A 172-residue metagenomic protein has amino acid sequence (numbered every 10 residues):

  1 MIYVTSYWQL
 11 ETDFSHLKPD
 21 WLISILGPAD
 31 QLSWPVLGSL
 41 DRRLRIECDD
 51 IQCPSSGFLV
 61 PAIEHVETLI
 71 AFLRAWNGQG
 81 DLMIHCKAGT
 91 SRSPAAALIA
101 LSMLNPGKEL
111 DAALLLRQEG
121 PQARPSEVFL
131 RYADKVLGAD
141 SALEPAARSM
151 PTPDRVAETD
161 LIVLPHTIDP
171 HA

Functional and structural regions predicted by a protein language model:
M1-G38: Glycine-rich, flexible N-terminal cofactor/catalytic loop recognition
Y3, R42-D50, T159, D169-A172: Intrinsically disordered, low-complexity regulatory segments that flank or lie outside the structured catalytic cores
I25-G27, C48, A88: Glycine-rich His-Gly loop
L44-L82, L110: Helix-loop module immediately N-terminal to the HCX5R catalytic loop in PTP-like cysteine phosphatase domains
S55, L59, C86-A88, L116-Q118: Non-catalytic interaction surface on structured domains
H65-L69, R92, A96-A97, A112 (+1 more regions): Amphipathic alpha-helical interface surfaces
R74-L104: Catalytic cysteine-centered active loop of the rhodanese-like fold, especially the PTP/DSP P-loop
W76-D81, S102-A172: PTP/DSP superfamily signal
